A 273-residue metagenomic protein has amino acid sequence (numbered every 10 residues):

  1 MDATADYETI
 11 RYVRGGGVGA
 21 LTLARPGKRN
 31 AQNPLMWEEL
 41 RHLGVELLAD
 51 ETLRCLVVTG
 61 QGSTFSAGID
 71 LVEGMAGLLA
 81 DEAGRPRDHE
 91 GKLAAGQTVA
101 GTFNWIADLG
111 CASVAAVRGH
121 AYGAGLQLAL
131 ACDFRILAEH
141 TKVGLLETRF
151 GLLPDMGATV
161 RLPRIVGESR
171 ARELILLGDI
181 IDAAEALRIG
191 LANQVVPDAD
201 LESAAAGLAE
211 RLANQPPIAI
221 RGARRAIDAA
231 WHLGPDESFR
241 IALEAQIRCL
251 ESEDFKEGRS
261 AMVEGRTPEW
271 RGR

Functional and structural regions predicted by a protein language model:
M1-G16, G178-A184, S203, G207-E210 (+1 more regions): C-terminal alpha-helix plus adjacent terminal tail
M1-Q61: Conserved CoA-thioester-binding segment of acyl-CoA-metabolizing enzymes
L21, R25, L40, V58 (+7 more regions): Terminal peptide-recognition signature
K28, G60-W105, A121, G151 (+1 more regions): Glycine- (often His-adjacent) and acidic-residue-rich active-site loop that binds/positions the CoA thioester
P34, N104-I220, E251-S252, E257-S260 (+1 more regions): Crotonase-fold acyl-CoA enzyme core
M36-E39, A95-T98, L201, A242: Hydrophobic alpha-helical membrane-association signature
G44-V45, F103, L126, I247: Short hydrophobic/charged patches on amphipathic alpha-helices used for structural packing and interfaces
